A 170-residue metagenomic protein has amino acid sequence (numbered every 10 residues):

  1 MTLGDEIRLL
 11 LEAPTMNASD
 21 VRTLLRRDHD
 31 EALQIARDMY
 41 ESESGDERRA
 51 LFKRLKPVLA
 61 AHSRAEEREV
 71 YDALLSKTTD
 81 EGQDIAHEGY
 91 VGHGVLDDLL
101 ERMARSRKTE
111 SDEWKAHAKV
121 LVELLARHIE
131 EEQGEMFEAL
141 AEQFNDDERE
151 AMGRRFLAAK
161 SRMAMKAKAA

Functional and structural regions predicted by a protein language model:
M1-A170: Small-residue-biased structural context
